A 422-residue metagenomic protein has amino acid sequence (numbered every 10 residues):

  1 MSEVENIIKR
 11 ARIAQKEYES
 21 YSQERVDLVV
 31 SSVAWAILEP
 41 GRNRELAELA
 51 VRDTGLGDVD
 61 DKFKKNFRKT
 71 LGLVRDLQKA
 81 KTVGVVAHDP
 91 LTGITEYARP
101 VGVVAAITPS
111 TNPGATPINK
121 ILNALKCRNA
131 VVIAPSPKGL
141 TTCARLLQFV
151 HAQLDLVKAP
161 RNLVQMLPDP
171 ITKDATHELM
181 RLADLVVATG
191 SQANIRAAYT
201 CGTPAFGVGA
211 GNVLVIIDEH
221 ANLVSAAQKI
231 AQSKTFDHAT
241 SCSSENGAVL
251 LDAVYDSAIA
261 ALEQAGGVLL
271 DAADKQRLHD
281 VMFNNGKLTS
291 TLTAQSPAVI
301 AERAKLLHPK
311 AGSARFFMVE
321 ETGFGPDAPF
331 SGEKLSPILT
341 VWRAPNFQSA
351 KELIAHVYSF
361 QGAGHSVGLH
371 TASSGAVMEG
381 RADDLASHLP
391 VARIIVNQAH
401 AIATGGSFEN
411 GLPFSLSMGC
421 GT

Functional and structural regions predicted by a protein language model:
M1-T95, N123, Q264: N-terminal Rossmann-like NAD(P)+-binding subdomain of aldehyde/semialdehyde dehydrogenases
I7-K9, G207-G209, D237-C242, A328-L335 (+1 more regions): Short, flexible turn/loop "capping" segments at secondary-structure junctions
R12-Q15, E19-S22, V30-G41, A50 (+12 more regions): Structural signal for hydrophobic packing residues in well-ordered secondary-structure cores of soluble enzyme domains
E19, L28, L307-T422: Conserved C-terminal structural/oligomerization subdomain of aldehyde/semialdehyde dehydrogenase
S20-R25, E45-A47, P160-L163, F236-C242 (+4 more regions): Flexible, glycine/charged-enriched surface loops at secondary-structure junctions
K62, G84-H88, T92-V101, P297 (+1 more regions): Terminal low-complexity tails and localization/encapsulation signals of metabolic enzymes
T82-S225: Rossmann-like NAD(P) dinucleotide-binding subdomain of oxidoreductase/dehydrogenase enzymes
I118, K126, I195-G325, A350-E352: ALDH superfamily catalytic-core signature
